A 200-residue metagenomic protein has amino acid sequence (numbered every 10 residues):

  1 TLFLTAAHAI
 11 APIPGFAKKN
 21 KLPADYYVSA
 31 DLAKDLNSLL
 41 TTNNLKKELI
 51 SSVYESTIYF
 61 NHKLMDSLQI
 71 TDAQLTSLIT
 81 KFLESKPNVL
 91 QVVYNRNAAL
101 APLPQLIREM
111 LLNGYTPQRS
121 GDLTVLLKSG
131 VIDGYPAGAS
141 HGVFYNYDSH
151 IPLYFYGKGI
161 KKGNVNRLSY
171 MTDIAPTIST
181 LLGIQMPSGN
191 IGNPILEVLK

Functional and structural regions predicted by a protein language model:
T1-G130: Secreted, luminal/periplasmic, and some membrane-associated catalytic domains that remodel anionic oxygen-ester
T1-L2, F16-K18, A137-S140, N166-L168 (+1 more regions): Composition- and surface-driven signal marking solvent-exposed, interaction-prone regions in large proteins
G15-A17, Q105, Q118, S129 (+2 more regions): …; additionally, a secondary subgroup of soluble metalloenzymes is captured
D31-I70, S140-L181, L196-L199: Substrate-binding rim/cap in mid-to-C-terminal beta-strand-loop elements of soluble/periplasmic
D72, I79-L83, V89-L90, N97 (+5 more regions): Generic ordered-secondary-structure signal
N113-Y115, H141, M186: Short proline/glycine-enriched turn/loop segments at secondary-structure junctions
S120, D148-H150, G192: A structure-centric signal for secondary-structure junctions around beta-strands
I132-P136, K162-G163: Short, solvent-exposed loop/turn elements at domain surfaces
